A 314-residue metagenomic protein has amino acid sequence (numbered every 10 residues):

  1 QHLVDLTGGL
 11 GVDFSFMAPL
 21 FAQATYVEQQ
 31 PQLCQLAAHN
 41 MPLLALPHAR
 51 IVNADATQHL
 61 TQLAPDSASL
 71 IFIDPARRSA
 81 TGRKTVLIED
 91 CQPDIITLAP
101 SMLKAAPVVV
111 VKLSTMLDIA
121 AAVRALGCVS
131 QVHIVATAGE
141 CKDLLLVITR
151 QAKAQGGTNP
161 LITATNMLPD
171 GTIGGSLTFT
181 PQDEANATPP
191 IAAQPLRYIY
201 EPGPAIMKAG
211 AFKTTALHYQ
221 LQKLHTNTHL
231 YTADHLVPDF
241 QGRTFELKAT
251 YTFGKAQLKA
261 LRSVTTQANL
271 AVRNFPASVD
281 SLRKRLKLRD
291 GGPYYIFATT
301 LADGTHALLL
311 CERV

Functional and structural regions predicted by a protein language model:
Q1-V314: SAM-dependent transferase fold signal centered on methyltransferase-like domains, encompassing both Class I
